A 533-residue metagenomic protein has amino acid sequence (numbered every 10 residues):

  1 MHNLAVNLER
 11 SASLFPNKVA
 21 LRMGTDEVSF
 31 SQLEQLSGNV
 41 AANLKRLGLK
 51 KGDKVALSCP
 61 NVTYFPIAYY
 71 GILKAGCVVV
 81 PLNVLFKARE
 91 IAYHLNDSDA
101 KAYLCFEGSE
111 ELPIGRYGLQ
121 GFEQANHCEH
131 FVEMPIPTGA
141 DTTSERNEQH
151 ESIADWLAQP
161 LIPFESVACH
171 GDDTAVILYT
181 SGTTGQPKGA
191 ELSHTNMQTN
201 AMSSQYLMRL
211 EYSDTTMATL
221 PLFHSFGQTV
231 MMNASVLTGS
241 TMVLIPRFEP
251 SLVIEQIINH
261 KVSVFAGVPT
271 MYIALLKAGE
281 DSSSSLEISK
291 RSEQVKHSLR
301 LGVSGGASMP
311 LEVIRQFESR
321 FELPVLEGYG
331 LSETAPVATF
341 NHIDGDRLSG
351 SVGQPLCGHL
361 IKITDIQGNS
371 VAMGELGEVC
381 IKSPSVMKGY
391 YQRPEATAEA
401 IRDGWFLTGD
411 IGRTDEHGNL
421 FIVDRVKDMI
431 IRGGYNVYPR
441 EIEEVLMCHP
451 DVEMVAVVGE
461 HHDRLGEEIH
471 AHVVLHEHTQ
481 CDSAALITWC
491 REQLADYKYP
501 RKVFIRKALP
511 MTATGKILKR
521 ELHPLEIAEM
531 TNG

Functional and structural regions predicted by a protein language model:
N3, N17, V132-E133, E145 (+3 more regions): Conserved pre-ATP/AMP-binding loop-to-beta segment of ANL
N17-V62, P66-Y70, K87-A92, E148-D155 (+2 more regions): Conserved AMP-binding/adenylate-forming core of the ANL superfamily
S29-Q32, A175-T199: Conserved AMP-binding A3 loop
R46-L47, K74-I153, E477-T479: Structural core segment of the AMP-binding/adenylate-forming
F86-Y93, Y103-C105, F265, S383 (+6 more regions): AMP-binding/adenylate-forming catalytic core of the ANL superfamily
Q198-T215, F223-A266, A274, A278-K290: Conserved AMP-binding/adenylation subdomain of ANL enzymes
V262-G267, L276-R347, L360: Gly/Ser/Thr-rich phosphate-binding loop
Q354-G358, N369-E399, V437: Conserved ATP/PPi-binding loop(s) of AMP-dependent carboxylate-activating enzymes
